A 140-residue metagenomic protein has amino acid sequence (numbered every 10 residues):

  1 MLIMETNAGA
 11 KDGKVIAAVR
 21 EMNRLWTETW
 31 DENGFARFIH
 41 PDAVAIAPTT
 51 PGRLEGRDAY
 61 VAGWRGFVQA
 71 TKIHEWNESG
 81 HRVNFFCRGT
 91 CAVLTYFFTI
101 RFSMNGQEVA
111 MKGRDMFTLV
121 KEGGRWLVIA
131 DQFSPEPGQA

Functional and structural regions predicted by a protein language model:
M1-I3, K112-A140: Short beta-strand edge/turn micro-motifs at domain boundaries
M1-P41, L127, Q139-A140: Short, low-complexity N-terminal intrinsically disordered segments enriched in polar/charged residues
D12-G13, A18, E32-T90, V109: A solvent-exposed, acidic/Ser-Thr-rich amphipathic alpha-helical stretch
I39, F98-I100, Q132-P135: Short beta-strand segments enriched in hydrophobic/aromatic residues within well-folded beta-rich domains
W64, E78-N84, F98-I100, R114-V120: Hydrophobic/aromatic beta-strand elements that line small-molecule binding cavities or substrate pockets in beta-rich
G89-I100: A short hydrophobic beta-strand element
